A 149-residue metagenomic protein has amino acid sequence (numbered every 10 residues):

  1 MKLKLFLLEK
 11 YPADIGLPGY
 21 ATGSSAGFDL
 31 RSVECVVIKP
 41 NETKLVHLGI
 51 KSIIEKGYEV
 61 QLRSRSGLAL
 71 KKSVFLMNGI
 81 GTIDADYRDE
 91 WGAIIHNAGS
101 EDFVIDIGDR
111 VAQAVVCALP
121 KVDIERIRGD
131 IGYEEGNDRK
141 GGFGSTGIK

Functional and structural regions predicted by a protein language model:
M1-K149: DUTPase catalytic domain/fold
